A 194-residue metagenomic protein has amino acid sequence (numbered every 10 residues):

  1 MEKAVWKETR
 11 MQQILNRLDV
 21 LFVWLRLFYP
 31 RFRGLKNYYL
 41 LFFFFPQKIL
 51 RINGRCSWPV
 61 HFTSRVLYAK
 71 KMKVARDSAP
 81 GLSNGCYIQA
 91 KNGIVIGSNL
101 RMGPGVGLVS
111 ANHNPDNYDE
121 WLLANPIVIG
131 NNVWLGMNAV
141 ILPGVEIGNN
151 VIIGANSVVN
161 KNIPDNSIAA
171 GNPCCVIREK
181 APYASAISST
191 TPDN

Functional and structural regions predicted by a protein language model:
M1-S110, P115, N131, S185-N194: Domain-scale signature associated with acetyltransferase and cell-envelope carbohydrate enzymes
P104, V109-A111, P115-N131, M137-N194: Glycine-rich hexapeptide-repeat left-handed beta-helix
